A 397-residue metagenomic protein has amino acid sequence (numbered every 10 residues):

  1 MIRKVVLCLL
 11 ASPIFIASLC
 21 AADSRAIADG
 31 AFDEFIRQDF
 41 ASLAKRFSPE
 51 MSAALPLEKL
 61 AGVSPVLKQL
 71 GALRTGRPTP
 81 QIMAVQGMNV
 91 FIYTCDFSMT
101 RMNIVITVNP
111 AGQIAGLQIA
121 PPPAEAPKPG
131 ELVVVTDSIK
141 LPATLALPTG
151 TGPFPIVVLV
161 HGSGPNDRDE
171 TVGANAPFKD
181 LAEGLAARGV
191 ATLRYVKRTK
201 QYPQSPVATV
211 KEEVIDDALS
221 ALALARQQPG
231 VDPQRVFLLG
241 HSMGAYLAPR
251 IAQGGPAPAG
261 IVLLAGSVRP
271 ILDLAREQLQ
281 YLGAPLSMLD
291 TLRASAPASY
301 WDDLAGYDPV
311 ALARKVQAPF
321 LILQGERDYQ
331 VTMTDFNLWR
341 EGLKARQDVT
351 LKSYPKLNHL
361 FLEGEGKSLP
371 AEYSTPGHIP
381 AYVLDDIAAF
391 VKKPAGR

Functional and structural regions predicted by a protein language model:
A26-D29, A41-M88: Short solvent-exposed beta->alpha transition segments
Q118-T151: N-terminal cap/lid segment of alpha/beta-hydrolase-fold proteins
P153-G162: Short beta-strand element of the alpha/beta-hydrolase
D180-Y202: Conserved alpha/beta-hydrolase
A208-P229: Alpha/beta-hydrolase active-site loop
V316, I322-Q324: Short beta-strand/loop motif that positions the catalytic acidic residue of the alpha/beta-hydrolase fold
Y329-D335: Conserved alpha/beta-hydrolase "acid-adjacent" motif
L360, E365-R397: Catalytic active-site module of serine/aspartate enzymes centered on a nucleophile-bearing elbow/loop
